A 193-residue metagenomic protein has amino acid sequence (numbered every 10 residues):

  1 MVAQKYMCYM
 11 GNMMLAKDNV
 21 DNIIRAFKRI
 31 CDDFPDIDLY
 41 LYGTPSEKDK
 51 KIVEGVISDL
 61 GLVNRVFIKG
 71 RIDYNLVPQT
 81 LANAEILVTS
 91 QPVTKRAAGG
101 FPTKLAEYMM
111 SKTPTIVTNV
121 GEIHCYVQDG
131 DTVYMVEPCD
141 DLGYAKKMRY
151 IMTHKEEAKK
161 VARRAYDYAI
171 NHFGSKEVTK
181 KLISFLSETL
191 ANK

Functional and structural regions predicted by a protein language model:
M1-D18, I24-F27, Y40: Conserved donor-binding/catalytic core segment of Leloir-type glycosyltransferases
M10, D38-I52: Glycosyltransferase donor-sugar binding loop
G43, K51-P78: Nucleotide-activated donor-binding/catalytic signature segment of Leloir-type glycosyltransferases, i.e., the conserved
L81-G99, T113: Acidic donor-binding loop of glycosyltransferase active sites
I86-T89, E107-V117, Y134: Short hydrophobic beta-strand element within catalytic cores of glycosyltransferases and related nucleotide-activated
G99, V120-G130, Y134-M135: Short acidic/histidine- and often glycine-rich active-site loop of Leloir-type glycosyltransferases that engages
D129-G130, Y134-D141, Y150-K155: Conserved acidic donor-binding segment of nucleotide-sugar-dependent glycosyltransferases
G143, Y150, E157-N171, K181-S184: A short, well-ordered alpha-helix in the C-terminal region of glycosyltransferases
